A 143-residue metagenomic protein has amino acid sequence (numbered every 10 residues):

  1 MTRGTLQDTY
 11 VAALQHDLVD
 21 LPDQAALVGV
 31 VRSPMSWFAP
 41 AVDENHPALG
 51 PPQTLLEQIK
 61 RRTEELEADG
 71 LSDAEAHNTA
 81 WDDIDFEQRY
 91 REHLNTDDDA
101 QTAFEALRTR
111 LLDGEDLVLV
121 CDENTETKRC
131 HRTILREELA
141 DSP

Functional and structural regions predicted by a protein language model:
T2-P143: Residues lining hydrophobic/aromatic ligand-binding pockets adjacent to catalytic sites
